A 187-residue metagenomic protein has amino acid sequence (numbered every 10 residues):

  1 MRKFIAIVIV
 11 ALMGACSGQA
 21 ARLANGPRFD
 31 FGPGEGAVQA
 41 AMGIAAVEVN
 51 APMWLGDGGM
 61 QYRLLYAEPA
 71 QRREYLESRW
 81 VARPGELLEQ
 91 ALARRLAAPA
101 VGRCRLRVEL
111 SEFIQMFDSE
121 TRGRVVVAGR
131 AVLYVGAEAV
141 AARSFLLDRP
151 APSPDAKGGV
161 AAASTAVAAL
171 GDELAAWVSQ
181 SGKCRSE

Functional and structural regions predicted by a protein language model:
M1-C16: Sec-dependent bacterial lipoprotein signal peptides
C16-V81, K183-E187: A structural "domain/chain start" motif
S17-G32, Q90, R94-A137: Surface-exposed short loop/turn segments
A46, G129-L133, R143-F145: A structural signal for short, well-ordered beta-strand segments
V49, E109-I114, L147-D148: Generic short beta-strand segments
P69-S78, E138-A176: Short secondary-structure boundary motifs at beta->alpha junctions and helix caps
P84-Q90: Low-complexity, acidic/polar, glycine-enriched regions of mature
